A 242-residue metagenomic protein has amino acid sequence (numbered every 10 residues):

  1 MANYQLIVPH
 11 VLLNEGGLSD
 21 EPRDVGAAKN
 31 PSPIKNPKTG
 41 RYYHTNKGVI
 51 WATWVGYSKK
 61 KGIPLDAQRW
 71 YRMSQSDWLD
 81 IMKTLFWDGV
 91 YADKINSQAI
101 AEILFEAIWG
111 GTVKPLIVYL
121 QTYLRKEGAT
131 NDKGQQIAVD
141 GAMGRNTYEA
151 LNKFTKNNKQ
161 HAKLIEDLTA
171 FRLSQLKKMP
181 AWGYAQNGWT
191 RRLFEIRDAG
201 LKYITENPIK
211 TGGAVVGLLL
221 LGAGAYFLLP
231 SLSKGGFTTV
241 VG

Functional and structural regions predicted by a protein language model:
M1-P208, V215, F237-V241: Cell-wall polysaccharide-cleaving catalytic domain and substrate-binding groove, primarily in peptidoglycan/chitin
T205-G236: Single-pass alpha-helical membrane anchors
